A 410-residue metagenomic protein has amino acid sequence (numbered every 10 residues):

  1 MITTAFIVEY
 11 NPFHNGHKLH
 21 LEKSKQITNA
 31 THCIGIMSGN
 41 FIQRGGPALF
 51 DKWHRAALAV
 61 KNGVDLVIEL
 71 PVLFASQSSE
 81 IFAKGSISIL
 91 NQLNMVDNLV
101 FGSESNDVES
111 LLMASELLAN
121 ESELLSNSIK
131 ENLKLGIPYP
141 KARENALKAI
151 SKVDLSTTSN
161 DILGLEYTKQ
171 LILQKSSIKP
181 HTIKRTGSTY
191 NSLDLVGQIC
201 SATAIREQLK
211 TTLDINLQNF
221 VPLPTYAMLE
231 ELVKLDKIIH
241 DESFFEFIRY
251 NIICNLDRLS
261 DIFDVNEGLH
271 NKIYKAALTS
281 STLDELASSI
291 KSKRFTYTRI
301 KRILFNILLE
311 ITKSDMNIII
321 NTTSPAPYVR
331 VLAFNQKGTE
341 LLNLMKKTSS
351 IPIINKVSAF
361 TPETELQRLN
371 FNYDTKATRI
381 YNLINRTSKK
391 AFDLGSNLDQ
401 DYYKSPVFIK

Functional and structural regions predicted by a protein language model:
M1-R55: N-terminal catalytic cores of NTP/NDP-binding nucleotidyl/phosphoryl-transfer enzymes
F6-I7, I36-M37, I68-L70, H181-I183: Short beta-strands and strand-loop turn motifs
K25, A56-V60, K169, R206: Class I S-adenosyl-L-methionine
K25-Q26, V60, I87, N91-Q92: Non-catalytic positions within long, well-ordered alpha-helices that form the structural scaffold/packing of enzyme
A57-P71: A glycine-rich helix N-cap at a beta->alpha junction
L70-K410: Active-site cores that bind ATP or allylic diphosphates and position pyrophosphate for catalysis
